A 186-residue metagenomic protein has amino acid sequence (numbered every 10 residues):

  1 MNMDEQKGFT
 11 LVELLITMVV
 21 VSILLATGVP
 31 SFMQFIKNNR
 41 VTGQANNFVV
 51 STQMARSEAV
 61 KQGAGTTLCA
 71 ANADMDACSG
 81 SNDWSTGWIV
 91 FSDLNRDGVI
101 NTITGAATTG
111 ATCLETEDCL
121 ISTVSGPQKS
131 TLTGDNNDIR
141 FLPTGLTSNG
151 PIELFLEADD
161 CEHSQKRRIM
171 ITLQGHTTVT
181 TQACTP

Functional and structural regions predicted by a protein language model:
M1-S22: Glycine-centered recognition micro-motifs in short, flexible terminal segments and loops
N2, M18, T27-R40, V49-V50 (+3 more regions): N-terminal helix-rich module
